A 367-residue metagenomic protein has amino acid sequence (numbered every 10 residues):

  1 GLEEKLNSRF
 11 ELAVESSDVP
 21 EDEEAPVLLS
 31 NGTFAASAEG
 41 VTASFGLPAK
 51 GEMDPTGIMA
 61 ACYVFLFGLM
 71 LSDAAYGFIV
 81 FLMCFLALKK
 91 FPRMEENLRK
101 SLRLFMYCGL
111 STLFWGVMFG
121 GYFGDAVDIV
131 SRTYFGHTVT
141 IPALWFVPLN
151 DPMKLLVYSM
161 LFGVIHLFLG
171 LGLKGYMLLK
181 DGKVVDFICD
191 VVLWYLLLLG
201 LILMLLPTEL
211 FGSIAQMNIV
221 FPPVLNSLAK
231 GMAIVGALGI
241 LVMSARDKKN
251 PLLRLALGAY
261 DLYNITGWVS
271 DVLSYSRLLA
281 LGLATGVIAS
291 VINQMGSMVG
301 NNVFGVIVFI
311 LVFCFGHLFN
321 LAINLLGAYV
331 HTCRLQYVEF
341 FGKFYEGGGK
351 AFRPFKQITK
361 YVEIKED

Functional and structural regions predicted by a protein language model:
G1-K5: Hydrophobic side chains in well-ordered alpha-helices
L6-D367: Conserved, carboxylate-rich catalytic/transport cores that coordinate ions
